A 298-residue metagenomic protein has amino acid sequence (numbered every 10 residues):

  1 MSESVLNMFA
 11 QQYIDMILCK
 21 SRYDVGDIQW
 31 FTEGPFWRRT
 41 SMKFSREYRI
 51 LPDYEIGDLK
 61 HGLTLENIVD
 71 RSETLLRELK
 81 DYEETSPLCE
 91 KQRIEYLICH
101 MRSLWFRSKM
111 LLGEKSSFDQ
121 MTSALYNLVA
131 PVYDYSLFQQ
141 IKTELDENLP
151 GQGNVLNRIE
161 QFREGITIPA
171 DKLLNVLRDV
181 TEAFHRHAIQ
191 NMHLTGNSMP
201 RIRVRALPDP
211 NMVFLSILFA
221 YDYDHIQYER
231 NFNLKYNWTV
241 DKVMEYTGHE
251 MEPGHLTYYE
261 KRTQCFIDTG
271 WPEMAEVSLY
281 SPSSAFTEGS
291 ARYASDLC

Functional and structural regions predicted by a protein language model:
M1-C298: N-terminal maturation segment of proteins
